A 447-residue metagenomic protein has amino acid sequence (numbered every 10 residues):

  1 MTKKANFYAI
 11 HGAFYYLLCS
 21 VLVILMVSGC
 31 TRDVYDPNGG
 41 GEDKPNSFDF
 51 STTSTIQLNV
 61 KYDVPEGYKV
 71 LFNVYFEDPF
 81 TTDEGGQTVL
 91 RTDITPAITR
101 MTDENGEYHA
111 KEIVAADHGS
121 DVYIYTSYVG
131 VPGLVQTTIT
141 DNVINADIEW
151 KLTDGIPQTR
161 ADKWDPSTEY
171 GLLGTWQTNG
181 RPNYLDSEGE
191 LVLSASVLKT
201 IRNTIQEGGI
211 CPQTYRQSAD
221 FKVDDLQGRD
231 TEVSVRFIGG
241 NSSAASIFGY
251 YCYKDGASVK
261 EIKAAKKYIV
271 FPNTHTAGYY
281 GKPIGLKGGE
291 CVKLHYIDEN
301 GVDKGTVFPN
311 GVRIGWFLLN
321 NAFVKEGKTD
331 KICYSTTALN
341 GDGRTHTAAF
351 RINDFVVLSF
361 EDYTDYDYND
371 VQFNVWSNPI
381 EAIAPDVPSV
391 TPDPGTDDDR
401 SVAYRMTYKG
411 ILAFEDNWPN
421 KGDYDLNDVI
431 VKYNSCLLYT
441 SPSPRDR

Functional and structural regions predicted by a protein language model:
T2-S28: Sec-dependent bacterial lipoprotein signal peptides
T31-E232, I380-E415: Acidic/polar, low-complexity intrinsically disordered N-terminal segments immediately downstream of a Sec signal
Y68-G86, S243-I269, R447: Extended low-complexity, serine/threonine- and proline-enriched intrinsically disordered segments
D103-D121, V292-V312: Short Pro-Gly-centered beta-turn/loop motif in secreted/extracellular proteins
H118-G130, V312-G327, I332: A short, solvent-exposed beta-strand micro-motif common in secreted/extracellular proteins
V129-P157, F323-V356, V431: Structured interaction patches on ligand/partner-binding surfaces of diverse proteins
E361-T364: Short beta-strand-plus-loop segments that form exposed binding edges in beta-rich domains
Y439-D446: Conserved small/polar residues in nucleotide/adenosyl-binding loops
